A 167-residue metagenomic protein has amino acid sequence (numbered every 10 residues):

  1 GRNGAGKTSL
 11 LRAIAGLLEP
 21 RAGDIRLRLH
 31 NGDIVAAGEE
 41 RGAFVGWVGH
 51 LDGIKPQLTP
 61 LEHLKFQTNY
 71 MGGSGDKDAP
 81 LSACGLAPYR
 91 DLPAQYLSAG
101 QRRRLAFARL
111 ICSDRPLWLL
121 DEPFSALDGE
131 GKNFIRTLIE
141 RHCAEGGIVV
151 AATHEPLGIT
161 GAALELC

Functional and structural regions predicted by a protein language model:
A15: Helix-to-loop junction immediately C-terminal to a conserved catalytic motif
P20-R41: Conserved ABC transporter NBD signature motif
L51, P56-M71: Q-loop/switch helix immediately C-terminal to the Walker
G75-R90, A108: Conserved ABC ATPase "signature" region
P93-G100: Conserved ABC ATPase signature
F107, G146: Hydrophobic anchor residue at the start of the ABC signature
W118-E122: Catalytic Walker B motif of ABC-type/P-loop ATPase nucleotide-binding domains
